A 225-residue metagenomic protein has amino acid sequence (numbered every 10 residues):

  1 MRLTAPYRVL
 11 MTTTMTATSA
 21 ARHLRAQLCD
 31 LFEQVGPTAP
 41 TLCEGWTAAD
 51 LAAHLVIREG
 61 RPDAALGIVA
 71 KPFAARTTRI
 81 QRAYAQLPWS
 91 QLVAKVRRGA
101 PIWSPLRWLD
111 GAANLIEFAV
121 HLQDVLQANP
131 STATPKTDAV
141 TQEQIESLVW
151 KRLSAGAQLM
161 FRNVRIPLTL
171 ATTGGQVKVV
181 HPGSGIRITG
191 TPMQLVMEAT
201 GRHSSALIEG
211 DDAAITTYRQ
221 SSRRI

Functional and structural regions predicted by a protein language model:
R2-L3, V9-T18, V35-T38, R61-R76 (+2 more regions): Structured surface interface patches that mediate subunit assembly and partner/cofactor docking
T16-L24, C43-T47, Q81-Y84, D110-A113 (+1 more regions): Short, contiguous, pocket-lining structural segments that sit at or immediately flank catalytic/ligand-binding sites
H23-A39: Export/targeting segments at the very N-terminus of extracytoplasmic proteins
A26, A49-D50, A119, M193: Active-site-proximal helix/loop capping residues that flank conserved catalytic or ligand/cofactor
P40-S90: Glycine/small-residue-rich interface belts in oligomeric ring/scaffold proteins and their assembly partners
